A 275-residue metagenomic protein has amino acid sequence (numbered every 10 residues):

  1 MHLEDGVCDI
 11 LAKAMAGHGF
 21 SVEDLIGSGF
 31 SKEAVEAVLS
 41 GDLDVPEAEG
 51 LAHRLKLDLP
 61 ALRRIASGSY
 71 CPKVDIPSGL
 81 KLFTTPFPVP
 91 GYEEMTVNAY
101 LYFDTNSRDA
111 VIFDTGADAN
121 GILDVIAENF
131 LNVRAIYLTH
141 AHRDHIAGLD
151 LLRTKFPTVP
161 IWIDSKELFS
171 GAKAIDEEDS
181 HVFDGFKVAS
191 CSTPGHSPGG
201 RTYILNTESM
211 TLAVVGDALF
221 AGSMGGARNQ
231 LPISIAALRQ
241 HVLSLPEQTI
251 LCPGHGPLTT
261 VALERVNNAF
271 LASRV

Functional and structural regions predicted by a protein language model:
M1-G19: A short, Lys/Arg-rich alpha-helix, primarily the initiator
G17-V35: Short alpha-helical DNA-recognition segment
P46-A61: DNA major-groove recognition helix of helix-turn-helix/homeodomain DNA-binding modules
L59-V74: Short amphipathic recognition helices of helix-turn-helix/homeodomain-type DNA-binding modules
P77-E128, Y203-G216, G222: Conserved beta-strand hairpin/beta-sheet module of binuclear metal-dependent hydrolase folds, prominently
L101, S180-T207: Core dinuclear metal-dependent hydrolase active-site scaffold
R108, S197-V275: Metallo-beta-lactamase
A117-K187, T211: Active-site HxH/HxHxD metal-binding segment of metal-dependent hydrolases
